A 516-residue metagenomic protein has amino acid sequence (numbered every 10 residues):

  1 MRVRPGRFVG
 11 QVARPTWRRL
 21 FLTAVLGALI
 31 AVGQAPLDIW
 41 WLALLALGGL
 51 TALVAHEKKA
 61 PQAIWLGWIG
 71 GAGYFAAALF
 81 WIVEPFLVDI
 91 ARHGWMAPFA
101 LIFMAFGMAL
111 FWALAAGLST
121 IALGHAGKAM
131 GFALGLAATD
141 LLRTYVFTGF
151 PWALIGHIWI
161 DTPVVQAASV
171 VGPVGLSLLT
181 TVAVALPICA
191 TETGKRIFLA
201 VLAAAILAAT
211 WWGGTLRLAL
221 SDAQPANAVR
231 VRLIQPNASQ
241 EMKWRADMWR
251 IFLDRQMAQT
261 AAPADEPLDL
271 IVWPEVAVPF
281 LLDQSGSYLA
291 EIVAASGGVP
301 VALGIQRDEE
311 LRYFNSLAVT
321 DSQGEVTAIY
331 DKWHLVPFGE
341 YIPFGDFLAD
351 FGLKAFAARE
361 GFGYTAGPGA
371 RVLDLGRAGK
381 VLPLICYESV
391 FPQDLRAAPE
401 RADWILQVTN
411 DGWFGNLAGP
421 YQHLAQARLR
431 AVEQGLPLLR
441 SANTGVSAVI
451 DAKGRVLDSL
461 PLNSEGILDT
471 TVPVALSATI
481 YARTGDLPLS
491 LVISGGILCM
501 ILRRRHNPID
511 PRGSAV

Functional and structural regions predicted by a protein language model:
R2-A219, N416-L417, A427-R430, A442-I450 (+3 more regions): Membrane-embedded alpha-helical bundles of multi-pass enzymes that act on lipidic or dolichyl-linked glycan substrates
L216-P488: Soluble catalytic domains of enzymes that build or remodel membrane lipids, polysaccharides, and related
H334, D510-G513: Intervening/peripheral non-core polypeptide segments
